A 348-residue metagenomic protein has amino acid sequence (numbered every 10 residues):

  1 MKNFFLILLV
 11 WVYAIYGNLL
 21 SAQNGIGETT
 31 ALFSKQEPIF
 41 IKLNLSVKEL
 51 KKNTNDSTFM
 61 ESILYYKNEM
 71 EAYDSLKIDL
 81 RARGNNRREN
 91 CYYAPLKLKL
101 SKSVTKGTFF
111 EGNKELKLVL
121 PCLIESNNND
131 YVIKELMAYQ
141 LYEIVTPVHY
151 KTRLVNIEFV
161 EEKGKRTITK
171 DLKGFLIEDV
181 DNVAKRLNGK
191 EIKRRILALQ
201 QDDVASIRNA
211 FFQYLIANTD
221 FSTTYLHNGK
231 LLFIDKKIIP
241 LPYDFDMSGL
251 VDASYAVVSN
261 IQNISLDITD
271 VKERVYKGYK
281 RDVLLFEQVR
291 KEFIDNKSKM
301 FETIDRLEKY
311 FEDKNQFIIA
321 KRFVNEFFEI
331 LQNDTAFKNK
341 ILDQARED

Functional and structural regions predicted by a protein language model:
M1-N24: Bacterial Sec-dependent N-terminal signal peptides
Q23-D348: Phosphate/dinucleotide-binding and metal-coordinating scaffold of catalytic cores in nucleotide-dependent enzymes
